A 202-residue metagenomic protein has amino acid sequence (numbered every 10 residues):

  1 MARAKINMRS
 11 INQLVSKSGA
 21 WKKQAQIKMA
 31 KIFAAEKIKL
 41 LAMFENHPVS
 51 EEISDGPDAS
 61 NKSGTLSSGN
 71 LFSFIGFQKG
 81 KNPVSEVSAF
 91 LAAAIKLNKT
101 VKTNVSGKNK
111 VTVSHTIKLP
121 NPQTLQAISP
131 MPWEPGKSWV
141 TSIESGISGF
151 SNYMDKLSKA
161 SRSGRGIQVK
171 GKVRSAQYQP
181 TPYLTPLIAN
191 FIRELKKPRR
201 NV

Functional and structural regions predicted by a protein language model:
M1-V202: Short, Lys/Arg-rich flexible segments
